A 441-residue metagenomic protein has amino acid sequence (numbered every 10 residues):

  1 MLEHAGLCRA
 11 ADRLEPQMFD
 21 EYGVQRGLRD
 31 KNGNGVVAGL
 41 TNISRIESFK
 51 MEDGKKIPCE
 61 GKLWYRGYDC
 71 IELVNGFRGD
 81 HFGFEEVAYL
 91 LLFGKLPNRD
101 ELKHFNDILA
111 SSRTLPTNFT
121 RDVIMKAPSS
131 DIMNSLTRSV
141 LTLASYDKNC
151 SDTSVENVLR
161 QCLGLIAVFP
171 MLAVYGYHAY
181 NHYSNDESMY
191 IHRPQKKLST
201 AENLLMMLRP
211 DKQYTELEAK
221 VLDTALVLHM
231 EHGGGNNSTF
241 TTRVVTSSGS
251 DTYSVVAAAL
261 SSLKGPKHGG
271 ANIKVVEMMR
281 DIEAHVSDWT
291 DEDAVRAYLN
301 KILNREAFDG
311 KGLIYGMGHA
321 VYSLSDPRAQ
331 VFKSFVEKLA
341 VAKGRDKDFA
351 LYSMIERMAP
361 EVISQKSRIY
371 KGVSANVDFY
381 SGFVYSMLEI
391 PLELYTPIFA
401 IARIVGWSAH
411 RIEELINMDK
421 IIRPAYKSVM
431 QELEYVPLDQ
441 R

Functional and structural regions predicted by a protein language model:
M1-R441: Non-transmembrane, aqueous-exposed alpha-helical and coiled segments at domain scale
